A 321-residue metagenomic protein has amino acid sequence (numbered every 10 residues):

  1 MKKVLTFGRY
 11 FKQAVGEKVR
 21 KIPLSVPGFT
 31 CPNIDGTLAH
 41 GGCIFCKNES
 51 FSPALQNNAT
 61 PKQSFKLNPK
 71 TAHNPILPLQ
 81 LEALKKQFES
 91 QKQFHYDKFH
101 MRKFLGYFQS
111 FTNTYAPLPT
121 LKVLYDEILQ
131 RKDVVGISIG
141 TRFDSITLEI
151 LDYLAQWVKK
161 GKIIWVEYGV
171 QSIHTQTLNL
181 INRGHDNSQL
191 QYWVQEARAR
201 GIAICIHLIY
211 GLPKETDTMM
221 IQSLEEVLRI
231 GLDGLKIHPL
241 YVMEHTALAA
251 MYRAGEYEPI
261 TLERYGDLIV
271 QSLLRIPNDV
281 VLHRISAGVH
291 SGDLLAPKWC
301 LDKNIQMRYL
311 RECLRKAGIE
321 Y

Functional and structural regions predicted by a protein language model:
K2-R9, V15-P23, A54-L55, G234 (+1 more regions): Auxiliary Fe-S-binding modules of radical SAM enzymes
R20-L24, F104-Q109, I137-I139, I164-Y168 (+3 more regions): Hydrophobic faces of well-ordered beta-strands that scaffold small-molecule active sites in alpha/beta enzyme cores
F29-S52: Local cysteine-cluster metal-coordination motifs and their immediate loop/turn environment, predominantly Fe-S cluster
F51-Q91, H95-L118, V134-I146, I163-Q189 (+1 more regions): Core AdoMet radical
H95-D97, Y125-K132, D152-I163, Q195-A199 (+1 more regions): Acidic (Asp/Glu)-rich catalytic clusters
L118-Y125, T147-V158, I181, M220: Distinct, well-ordered alpha-helical segments
E127-V134, Q222-I237, Q306-Y321: Structural recognition of alpha->loop->beta junctions
S188-A247, E263-S286: Conserved C-terminal portion of the radical SAM core fold that forms the substrate/S-adenosylmethionine-binding
